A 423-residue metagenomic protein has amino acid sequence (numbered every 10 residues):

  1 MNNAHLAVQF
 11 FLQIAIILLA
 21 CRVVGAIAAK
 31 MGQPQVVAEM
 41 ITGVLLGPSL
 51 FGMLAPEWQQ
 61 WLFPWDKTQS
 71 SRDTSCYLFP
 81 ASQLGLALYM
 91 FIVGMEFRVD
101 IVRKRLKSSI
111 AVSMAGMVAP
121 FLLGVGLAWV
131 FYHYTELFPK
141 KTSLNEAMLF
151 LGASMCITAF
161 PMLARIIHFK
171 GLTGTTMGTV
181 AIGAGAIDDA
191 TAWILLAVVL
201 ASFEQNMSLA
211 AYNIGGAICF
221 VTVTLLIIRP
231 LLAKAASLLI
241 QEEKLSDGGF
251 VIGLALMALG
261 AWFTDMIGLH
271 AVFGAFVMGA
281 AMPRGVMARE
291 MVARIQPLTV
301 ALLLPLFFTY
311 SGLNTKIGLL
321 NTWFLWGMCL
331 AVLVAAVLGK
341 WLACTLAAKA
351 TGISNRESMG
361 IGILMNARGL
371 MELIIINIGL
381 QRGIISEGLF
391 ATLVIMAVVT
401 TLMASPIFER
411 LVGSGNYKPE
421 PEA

Functional and structural regions predicted by a protein language model:
N3-I16, D73-F91, K141-T158, N213-T224 (+3 more regions): Structural signature of hydrophobic alpha-helical transmembrane segments
L12-I17, A186-A190, S246-L256, A367-M371: Short hydrophobic alpha-helical membrane-embedded segments
I14-A26, V44, P48, G52-M53 (+16 more regions): Transmembrane alpha-helical segments of multi-pass membrane transport proteins and ion-pumping complexes
L19-K30, V99-K170, I227, S311-M396 (+1 more regions): Transmembrane alpha-helices that form the ion-translocation and gating core of multi-pass ion transport proteins
Q33-T42, K104-A119, T175-G183, L239-I252 (+2 more regions): Cytoplasmic-side transmembrane-helix entry/capping segments in multi-pass membrane proteins
L46-K104, S237-L330, I353: Membrane-interface junctions of multi-pass transporters
V99-K104, E136-L137, A164-I187, T191-I218 (+1 more regions): Alpha-helical transmembrane bundle and helix-membrane interface signal in multi-pass integral membrane proteins
K418-A423: Short, highly charged, low-complexity non-transmembrane loops/tails of multi-pass membrane proteins
